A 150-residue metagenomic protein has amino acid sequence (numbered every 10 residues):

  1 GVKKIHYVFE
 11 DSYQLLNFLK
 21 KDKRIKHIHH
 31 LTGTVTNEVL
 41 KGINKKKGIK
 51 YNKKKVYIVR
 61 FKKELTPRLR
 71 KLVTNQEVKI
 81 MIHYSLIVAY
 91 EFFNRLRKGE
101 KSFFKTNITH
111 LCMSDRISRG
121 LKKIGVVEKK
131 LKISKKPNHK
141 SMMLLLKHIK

Functional and structural regions predicted by a protein language model:
G1-K150: Conserved beta-alpha
